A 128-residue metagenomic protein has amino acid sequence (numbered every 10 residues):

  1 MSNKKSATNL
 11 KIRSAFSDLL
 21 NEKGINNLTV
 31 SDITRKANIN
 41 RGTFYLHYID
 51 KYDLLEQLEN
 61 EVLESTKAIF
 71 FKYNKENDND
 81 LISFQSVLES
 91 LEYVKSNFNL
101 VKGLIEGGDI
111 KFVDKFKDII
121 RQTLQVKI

Functional and structural regions predicted by a protein language model:
M1-K23, N27, K36: Basic, helix-initiating cap at the start of DNA-binding domains
N3, N21-I25, N38-I39, Y45-Q57: HTH DNA-binding helix-turn interface
K11, S17, N21, D53 (+4 more regions): Two-component histidine phosphotransfer core
I12, S31-K36, F44, V94: Append "Primarily bacterial transcriptional regulators
D18-I25, I69-Y73, N97-F98, K127: Basic, amphipathic alpha-helical hairpins
T29-V30, E59-A68, Y73: Short, basic, alpha-helical segments at the C-terminal edge of helix-turn-helix-like DNA-binding modules
F71-N99: Hydrophobic alpha-helical connector segments
G107-I128: Amphipathic alpha-helical packing segments from all-alpha helical-bundle domains
